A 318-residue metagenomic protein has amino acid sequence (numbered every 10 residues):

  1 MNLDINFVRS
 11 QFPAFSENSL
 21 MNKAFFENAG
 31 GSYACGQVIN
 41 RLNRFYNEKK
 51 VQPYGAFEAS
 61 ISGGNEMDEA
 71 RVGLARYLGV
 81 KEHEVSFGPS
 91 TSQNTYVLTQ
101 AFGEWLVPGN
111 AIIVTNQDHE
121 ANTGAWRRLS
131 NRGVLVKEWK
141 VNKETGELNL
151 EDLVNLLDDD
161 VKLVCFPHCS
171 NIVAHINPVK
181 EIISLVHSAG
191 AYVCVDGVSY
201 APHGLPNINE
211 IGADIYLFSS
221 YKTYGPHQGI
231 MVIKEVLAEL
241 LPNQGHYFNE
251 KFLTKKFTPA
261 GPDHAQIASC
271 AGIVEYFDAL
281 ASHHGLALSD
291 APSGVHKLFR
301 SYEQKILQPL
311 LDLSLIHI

Functional and structural regions predicted by a protein language model:
M1-L315: Pyridoxal 5′-phosphate
